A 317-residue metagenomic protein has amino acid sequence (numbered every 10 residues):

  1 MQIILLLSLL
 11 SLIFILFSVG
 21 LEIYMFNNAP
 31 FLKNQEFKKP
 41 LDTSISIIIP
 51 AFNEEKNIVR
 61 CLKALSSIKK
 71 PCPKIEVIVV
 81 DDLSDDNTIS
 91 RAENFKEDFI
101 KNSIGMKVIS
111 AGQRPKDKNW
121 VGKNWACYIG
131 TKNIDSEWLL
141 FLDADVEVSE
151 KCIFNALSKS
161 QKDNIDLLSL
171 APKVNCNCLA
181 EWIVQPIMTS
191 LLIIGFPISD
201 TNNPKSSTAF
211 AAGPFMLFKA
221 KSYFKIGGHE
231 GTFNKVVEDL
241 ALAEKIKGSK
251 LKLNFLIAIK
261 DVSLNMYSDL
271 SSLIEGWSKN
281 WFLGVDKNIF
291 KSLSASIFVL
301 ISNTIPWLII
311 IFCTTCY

Functional and structural regions predicted by a protein language model:
M1-K39, I198: N-terminal membrane-anchoring/stem segments of glycan-assembly enzymes
F17, M25, V108-G130, N155-L217 (+2 more regions): Long helical/loop segments within the catalytic core of UDP-sugar-dependent glycosyltransferases, especially the large
S44-S46, E76: Cell-envelope/extracellular polymer assembly enzymes that use nucleotide-activated donors
N57-R60, D86-F95, K151: Acidic helix N-cap motif at the loop->helix transition within catalytic regions of sugar-transfer enzymes
K63-K74: Short, acidic, metal-binding catalytic loop of nucleotide-sugar glycosyltransferases
D81-R91, Q113-P115: A conserved acidic beta->alpha catalytic loop
N87, A144-K159: Acidic donor-binding/catalytic loop of UDP-sugar-dependent glycosyltransferases, especially processive GT2
S160, L167-I193, K221-F224, H229-S292: Catalytic donor/gating beta->alpha subdomain of glycosyltransferases that bind UDP-sugars
